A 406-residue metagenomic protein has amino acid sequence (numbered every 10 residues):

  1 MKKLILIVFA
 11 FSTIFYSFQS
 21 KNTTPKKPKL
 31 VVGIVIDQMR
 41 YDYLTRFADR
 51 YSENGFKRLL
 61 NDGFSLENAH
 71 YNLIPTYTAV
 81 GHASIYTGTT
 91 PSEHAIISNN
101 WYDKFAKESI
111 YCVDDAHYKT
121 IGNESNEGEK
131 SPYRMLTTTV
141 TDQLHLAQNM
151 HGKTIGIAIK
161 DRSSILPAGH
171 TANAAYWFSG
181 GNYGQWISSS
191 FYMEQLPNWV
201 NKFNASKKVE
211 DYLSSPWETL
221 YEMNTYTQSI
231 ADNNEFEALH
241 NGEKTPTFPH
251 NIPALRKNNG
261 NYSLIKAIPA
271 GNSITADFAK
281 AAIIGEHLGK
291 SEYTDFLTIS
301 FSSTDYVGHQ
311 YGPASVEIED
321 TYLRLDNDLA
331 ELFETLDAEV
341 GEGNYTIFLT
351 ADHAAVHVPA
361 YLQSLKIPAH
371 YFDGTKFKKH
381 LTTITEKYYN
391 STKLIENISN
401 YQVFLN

Functional and structural regions predicted by a protein language model:
M1-K27: Bacterial Sec-dependent N-terminal signal peptides
P28-R40, L59, I85, L144 (+5 more regions): Beta-strand elements within well-structured catalytic alpha/beta cores of enzymes that handle phosphate/sulfate esters
R40-R46, Y71, S125-S131, Y262-P269 (+2 more regions): Second-shell loop/turn segments in exported
L44-E93, K153-I157: Short, structured active-site-proximal loop/turn typified by the sulfatase FGly-forming signature C/S-X-P-X-R
N68, Y77, N99-E129, T137 (+7 more regions): Secreted, luminal/periplasmic, and some membrane-associated catalytic domains that remodel anionic oxygen-ester
L146, H151-A158, S164-P167, Q228-E235 (+1 more regions): Active-site regions of oxyanion-processing enzymes, predominantly non-cytosolic
I165-A174, H250-S263, A267, K290-L325 (+1 more regions): Active-site His/acidic residue clusters
A174-S273, F278: Long, well-ordered, tryptophan-enriched scaffold segments
